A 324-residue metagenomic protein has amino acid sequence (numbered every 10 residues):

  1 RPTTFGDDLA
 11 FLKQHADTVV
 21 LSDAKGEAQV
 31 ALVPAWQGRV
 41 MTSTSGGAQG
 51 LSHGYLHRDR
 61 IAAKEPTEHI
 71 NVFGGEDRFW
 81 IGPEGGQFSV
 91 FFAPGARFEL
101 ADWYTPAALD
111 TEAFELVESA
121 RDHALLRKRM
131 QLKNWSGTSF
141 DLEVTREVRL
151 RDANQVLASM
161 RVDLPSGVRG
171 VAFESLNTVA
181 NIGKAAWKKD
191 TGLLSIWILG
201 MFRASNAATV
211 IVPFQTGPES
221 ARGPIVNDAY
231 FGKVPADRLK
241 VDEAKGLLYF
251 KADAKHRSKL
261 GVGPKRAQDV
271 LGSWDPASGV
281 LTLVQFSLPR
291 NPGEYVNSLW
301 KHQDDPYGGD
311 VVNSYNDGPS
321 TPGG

Functional and structural regions predicted by a protein language model:
R1-G6: Bacterial Sec-dependent signal peptides at the C-terminal "C-region" and cleavage site
L9, A93-V171: Extended, loop-rich substrate-binding clefts of extracytoplasmic carbohydrate-active enzymes
K13, V19-A93, I182-G324: A contiguous, surface-exposed recognition patch within enzymatic or periplasmic domains that forms
D17, A28, E76, D122 (+2 more regions): Residues that flank catalytic or metal-binding motifs in active/ligand-binding sites
T178-V179: Hydrophobic beta-strand positions in extracellular immunoglobulin-like domains
